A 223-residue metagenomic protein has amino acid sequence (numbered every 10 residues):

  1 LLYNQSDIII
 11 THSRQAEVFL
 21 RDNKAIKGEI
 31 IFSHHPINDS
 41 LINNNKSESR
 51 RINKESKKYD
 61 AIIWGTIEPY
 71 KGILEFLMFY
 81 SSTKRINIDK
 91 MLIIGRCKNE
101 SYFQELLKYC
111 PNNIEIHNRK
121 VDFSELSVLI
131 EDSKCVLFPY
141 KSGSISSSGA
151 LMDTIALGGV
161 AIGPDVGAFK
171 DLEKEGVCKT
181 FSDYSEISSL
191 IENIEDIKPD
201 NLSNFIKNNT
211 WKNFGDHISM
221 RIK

Functional and structural regions predicted by a protein language model:
N4-G28, I37-D39: A short, active-site helix/loop in glycosyltransferases that binds the activated sugar's phosphate group
R21, P36-K58, K223: Acidic anion/phosphate-binding donor-loop and adjacent secondary structure in glycosyltransferase catalytic cores
N53-K71, L77-Y80, M91: Conserved donor-binding/catalytic core segment of Leloir-type glycosyltransferases
W64, K90-F103, R119: Glycosyltransferase donor-sugar binding loop
F103-S124: Nucleotide-activated donor-binding/catalytic signature segment of Leloir-type glycosyltransferases, i.e., the conserved
C135-L137, A156-G163: Short hydrophobic beta-strand element within catalytic cores of glycosyltransferases and related nucleotide-activated
E175-E186, I191-D196: Conserved acidic donor-binding segment of nucleotide-sugar-dependent glycosyltransferases
S185, E195-K223: A charged, aromatic-enriched C-terminal amphipathic alpha-helix characteristic of glycosyltransferases across folds
